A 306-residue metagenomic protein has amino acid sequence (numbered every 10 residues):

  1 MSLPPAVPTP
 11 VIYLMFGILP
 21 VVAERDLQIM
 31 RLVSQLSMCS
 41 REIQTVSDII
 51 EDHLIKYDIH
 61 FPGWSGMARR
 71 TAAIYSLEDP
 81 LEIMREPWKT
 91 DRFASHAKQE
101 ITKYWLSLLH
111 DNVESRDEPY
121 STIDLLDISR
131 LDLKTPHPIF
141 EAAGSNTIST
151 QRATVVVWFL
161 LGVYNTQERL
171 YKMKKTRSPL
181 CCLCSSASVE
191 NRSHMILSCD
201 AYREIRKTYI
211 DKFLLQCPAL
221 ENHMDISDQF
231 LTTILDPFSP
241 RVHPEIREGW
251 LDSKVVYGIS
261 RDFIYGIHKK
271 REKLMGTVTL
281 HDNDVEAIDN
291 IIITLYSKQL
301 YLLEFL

Functional and structural regions predicted by a protein language model:
M1, P20, D200-E204: Hydrophobic/aromatic-lined pockets within catalytic cores
S2-L160: Acidic catalytic cores of enzymes that act on phosphate-bearing nucleotides/polynucleotides
H96, E114, S121-L306: Family-specific functional microsites
